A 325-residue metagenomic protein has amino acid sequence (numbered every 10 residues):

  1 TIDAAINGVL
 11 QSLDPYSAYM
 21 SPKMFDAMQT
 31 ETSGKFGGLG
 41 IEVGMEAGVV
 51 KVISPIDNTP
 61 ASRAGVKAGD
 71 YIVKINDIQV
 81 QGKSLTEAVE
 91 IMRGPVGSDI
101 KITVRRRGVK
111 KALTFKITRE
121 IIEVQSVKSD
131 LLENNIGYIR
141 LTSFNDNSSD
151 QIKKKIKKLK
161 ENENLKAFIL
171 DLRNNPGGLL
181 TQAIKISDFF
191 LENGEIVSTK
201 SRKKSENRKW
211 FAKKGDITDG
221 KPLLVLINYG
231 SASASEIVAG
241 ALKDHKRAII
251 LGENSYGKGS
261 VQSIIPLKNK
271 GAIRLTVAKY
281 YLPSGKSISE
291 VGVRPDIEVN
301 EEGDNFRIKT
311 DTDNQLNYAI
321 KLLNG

Functional and structural regions predicted by a protein language model:
T1-K51, D99-K101, R105-K116, V124-V127: Extended, small/polar residue-biased N-terminal targeting/export presequences and adjacent propeptide/linker tracts
D3, N7, G82, D146-S149 (+2 more regions): Electropositive phosphate-/nucleotide-binding environments in soluble metabolic enzymes
E31-S33, R93, I288: Short Gly/Pro-enriched turn/cap motifs at secondary-structure boundaries
K51-S54, T59-A68, V73-K268: Cleft-lining beta-strand/loop regions that shape enzyme active-site pockets
L267-K279: Short acidic, Pro/Gly- and aromatic-enriched capping/linker segments at domain boundaries
L282: Short, acidic, Ser/Thr-enriched surface-loop or helix-capping motifs
S287-G325: Conserved functional hotspot residues or short segments at active or partner-binding sites across diverse domains
